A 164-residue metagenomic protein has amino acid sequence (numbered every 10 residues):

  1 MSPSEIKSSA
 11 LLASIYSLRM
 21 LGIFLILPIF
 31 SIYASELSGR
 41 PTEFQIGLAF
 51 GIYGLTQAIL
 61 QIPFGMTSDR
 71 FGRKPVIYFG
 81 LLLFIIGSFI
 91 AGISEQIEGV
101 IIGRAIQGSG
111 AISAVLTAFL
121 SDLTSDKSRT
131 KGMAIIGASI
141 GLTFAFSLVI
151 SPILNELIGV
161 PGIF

Functional and structural regions predicted by a protein language model:
E5-I32: Pair of pore-lining "gating" transmembrane helices in MFS-fold secondary transporters
S17, G87, E98-A111: Hydrophobic core of transmembrane alpha-helices in multi-pass small-molecule transporters, especially MFS/SLC-type
P28-E43: Short amphipathic helix-loop junctions that connect adjacent transmembrane helices in Major Facilitator Superfamily/SLC
P41-F50, M133: Juxtamembrane helix-start elements in MFS-like secondary transporters
G54-I62, F144-A145: Residue-level signature of mid-helix packing/kink "hotspots" within the transmembrane helices of 12-pass Major
I59-E95: Conserved MFS/SLC helix-loop-helix module at the cytosolic interface between two early adjacent transmembrane helices
G103-G141: Cytoplasmic helix-loop-helix junction between adjacent transmembrane helices in 12-TM secondary transporters
I136-F164: Helix-loop-helix hairpin linking two adjacent transmembrane segments in secondary transporters
